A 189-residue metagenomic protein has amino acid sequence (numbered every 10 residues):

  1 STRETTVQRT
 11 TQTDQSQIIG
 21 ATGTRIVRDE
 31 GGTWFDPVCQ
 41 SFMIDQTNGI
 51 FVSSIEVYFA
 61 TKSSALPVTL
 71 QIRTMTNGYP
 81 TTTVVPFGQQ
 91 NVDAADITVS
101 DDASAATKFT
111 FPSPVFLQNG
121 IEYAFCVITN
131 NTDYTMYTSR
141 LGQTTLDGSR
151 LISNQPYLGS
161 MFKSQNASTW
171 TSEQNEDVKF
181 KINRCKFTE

Functional and structural regions predicted by a protein language model:
T2-T82, S113-N119, T129-E189: Beta-sheet-rich sandwich/jelly-roll-like modules and their strand-loop junctions
G23-T24, I97, S104: Mixed-charge, polar/low-complexity N-terminal
S63, T82-S100: Solvent-exposed serine/threonine-rich low-complexity stretches and specific carbohydrate-binding patches
A95, T107-F109, G120: Acidic, S/T/G-rich, low-cysteine, solvent-exposed domains in lumenal/extracellular/periplasmic regions of secretory
S100-T110: Aromatic sugar-binding surface patches on proteins that engage polysaccharides or sugar-phosphate polymers
E122-A124: Short, conserved beta-strand segments of beta-strand-rich sandwich/propeller modules, principally
